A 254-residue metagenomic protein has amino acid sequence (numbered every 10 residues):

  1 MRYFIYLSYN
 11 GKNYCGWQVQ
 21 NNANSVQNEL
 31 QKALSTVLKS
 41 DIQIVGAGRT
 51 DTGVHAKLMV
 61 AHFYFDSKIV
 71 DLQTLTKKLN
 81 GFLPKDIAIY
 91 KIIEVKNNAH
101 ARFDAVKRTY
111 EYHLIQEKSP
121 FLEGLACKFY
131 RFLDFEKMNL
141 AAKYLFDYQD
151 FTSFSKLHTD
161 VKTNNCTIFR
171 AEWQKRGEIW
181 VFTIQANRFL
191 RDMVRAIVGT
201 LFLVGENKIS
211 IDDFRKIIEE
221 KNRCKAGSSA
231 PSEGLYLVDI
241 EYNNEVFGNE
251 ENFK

Functional and structural regions predicted by a protein language model:
M1-K254: Structured-RNA-binding interfaces characteristic of tRNA pseudouridine synthases
